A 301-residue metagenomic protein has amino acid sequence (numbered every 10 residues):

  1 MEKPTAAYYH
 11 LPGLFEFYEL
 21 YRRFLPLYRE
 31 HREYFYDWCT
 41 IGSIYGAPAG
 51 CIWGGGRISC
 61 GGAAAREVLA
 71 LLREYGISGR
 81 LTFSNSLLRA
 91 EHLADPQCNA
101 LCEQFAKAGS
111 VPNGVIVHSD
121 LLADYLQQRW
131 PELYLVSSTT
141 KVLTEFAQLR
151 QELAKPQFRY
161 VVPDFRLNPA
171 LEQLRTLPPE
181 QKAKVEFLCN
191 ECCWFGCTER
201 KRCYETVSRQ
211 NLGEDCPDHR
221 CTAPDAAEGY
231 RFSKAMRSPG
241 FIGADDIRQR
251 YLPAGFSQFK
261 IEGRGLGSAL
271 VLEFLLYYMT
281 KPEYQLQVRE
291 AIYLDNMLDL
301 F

Functional and structural regions predicted by a protein language model:
M1-E152, Q157-F301: Active-site pocket-lining/capping segments in soluble small-molecule metabolic enzymes
